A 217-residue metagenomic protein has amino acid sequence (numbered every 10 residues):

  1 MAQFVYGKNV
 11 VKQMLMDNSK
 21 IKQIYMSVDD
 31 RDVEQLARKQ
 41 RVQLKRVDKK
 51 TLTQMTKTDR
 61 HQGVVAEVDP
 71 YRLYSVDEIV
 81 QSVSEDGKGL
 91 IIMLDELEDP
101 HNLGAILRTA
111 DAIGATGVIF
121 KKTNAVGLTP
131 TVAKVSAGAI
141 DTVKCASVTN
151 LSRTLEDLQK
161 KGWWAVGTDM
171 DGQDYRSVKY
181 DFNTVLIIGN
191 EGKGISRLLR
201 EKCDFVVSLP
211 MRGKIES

Functional and structural regions predicted by a protein language model:
M1-S84: N-terminal positively charged helical leader segments and presequences
K12, D17-N18, K134-A137, R200-S217: Structured adenosyl-cofactor binding patch, chiefly the S-adenosyl-L-methionine
M16, M26, V42, Q81-Y175: RNA substrate-binding interface of SAM-dependent RNA methyltransferases
D29, K49-L52, T123-A125, E191-K193 (+1 more regions): Short, acidic/turn-prone active-site loops that include or flank metal/cofactor- and phosphate-binding residues
R31, K50-M55, R72-Y74, L151-L155 (+2 more regions): A short acidic, often aromatic-flanked loop/helix-cap motif at beta-alpha or helix-coil junctions that lines enzyme
A125-T131, K193-K202: Short, glycine/polar-rich helix-capping loops at beta-to-alpha or helix-loop-helix junctions that flank or form
